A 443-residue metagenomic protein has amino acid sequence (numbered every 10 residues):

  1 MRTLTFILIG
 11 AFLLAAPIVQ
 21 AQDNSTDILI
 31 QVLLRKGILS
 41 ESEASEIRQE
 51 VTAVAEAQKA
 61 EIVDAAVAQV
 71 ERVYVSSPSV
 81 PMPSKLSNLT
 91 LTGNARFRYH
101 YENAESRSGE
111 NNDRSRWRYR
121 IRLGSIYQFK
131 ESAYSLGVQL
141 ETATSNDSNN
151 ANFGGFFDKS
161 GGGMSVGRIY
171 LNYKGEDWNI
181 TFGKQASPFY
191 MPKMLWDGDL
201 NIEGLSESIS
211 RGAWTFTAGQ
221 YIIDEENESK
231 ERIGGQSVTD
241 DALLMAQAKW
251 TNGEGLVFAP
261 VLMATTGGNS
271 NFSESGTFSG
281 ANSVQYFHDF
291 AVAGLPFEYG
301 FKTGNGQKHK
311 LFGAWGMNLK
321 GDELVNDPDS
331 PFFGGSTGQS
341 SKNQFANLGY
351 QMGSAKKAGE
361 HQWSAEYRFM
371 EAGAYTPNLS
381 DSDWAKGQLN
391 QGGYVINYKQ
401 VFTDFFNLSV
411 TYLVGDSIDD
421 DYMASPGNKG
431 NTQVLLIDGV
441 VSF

Functional and structural regions predicted by a protein language model:
M1-T5: Positively charged n-region of N-terminal signal peptides that target proteins for export
F6, V19-S108, F443: N-terminal periplasmic/intermembrane-space "pro-region" immediately following the signal or transit peptide
F6-A15: Bacterial N-terminal signal peptides
L14-A15, V19-Q20, L171: Hydrophobic alpha-helical segments of integral membrane proteins
Q49, G255-F258, G304-L311: Short, structured loop/turn "capping" segments at alpha-beta junctions
K85-Y101, N112-R232, T239-T265, A346-L379: Outer membrane beta-barrel
E102-N112, G155-G161, S273-F443: Outer-membrane beta-barrel pore domains
G234-Q236, D240, A259-A291: A conserved mid-domain beta-alpha-beta active-site/ligand-binding segment of alpha/beta enzyme cores
